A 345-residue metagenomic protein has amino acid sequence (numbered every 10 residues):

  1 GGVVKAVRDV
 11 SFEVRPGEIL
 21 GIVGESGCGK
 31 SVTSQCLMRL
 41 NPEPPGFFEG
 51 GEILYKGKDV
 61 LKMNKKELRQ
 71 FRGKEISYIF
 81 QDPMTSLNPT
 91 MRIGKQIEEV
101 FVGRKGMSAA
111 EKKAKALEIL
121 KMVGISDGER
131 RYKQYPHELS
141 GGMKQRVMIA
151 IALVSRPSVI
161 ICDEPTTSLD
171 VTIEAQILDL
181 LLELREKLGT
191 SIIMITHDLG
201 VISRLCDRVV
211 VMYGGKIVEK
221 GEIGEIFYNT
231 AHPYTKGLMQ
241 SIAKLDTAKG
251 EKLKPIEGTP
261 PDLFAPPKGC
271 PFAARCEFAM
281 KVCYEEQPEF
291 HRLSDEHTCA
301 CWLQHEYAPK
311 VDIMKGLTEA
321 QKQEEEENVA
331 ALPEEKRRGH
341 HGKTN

Functional and structural regions predicted by a protein language model:
V23-G24: The feature captures the beta-strand-to-loop junction immediately N-terminal to the Walker
K56-D59, E111-R130, M239-Q240: Conserved ABC ATPase "signature" region
Q134-L139, M143: Conserved ABC ATPase signature
V154-S158: A short, proline-enriched helix->beta-strand linker immediately N-terminal to the Walker B motif in ABC-type P-loop
I161-P165, L169-E251: P-loop NTP-binding/switch modules centered on Walker-like glycine-rich loops
E222-E335: Charged, flexible cofactor/metal-binding loops and thiol motifs
